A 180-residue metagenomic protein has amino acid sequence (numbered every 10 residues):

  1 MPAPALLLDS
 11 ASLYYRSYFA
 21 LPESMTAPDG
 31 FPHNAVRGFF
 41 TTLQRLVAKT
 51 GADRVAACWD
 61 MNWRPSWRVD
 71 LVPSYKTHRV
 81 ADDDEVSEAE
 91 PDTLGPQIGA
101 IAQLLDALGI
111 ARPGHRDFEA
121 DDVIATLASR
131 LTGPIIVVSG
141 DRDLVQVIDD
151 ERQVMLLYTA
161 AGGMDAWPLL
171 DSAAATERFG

Functional and structural regions predicted by a protein language model:
P2-V138, R142-M164, L169: Noncatalytic, basic helical substrate-engagement surface that gates or grips nucleic-acid strands
S172-G180: Feature 3881 marks metal-assisted phosphotransfer/nuclease machinery and their flanking interaction elements
